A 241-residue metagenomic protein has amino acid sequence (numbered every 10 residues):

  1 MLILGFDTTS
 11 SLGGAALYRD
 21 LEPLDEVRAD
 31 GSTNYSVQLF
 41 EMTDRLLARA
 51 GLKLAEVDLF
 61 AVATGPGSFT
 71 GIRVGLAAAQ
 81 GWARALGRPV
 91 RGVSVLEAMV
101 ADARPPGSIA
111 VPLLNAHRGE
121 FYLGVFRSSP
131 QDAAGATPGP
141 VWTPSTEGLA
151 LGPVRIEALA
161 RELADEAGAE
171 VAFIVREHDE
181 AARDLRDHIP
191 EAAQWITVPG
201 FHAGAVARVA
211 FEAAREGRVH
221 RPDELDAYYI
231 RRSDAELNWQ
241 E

Functional and structural regions predicted by a protein language model:
M1-P66, G200: N-terminal beta-alpha supersecondary unit
E22, N34, P89-F201, Y229 (+1 more regions): Surface "functional belts" at beta-alpha junctions
S36, F40, A79, L96 (+2 more regions): A general structural signal for well-ordered alpha-helical segments in protein cores
L46-A50, A85, A103, V206-A214: Stable alpha-helical structural segments in soluble proteins, enriched in small hydrophobic residues
A48, L52, P190, E212-V219 (+1 more regions): Generic secondary-structure signature for well-ordered alpha-helical cores
A61-G92: DPxDG-like acidic metal-binding loop motif
G67, W82, F173, A207 (+1 more regions): A residue-level signal for conserved active-site and pocket-lining positions in enzyme catalytic cores
T197-A227: Glycine-rich phosphate-binding/hydrolytic loop that grips phosphoryl groups
